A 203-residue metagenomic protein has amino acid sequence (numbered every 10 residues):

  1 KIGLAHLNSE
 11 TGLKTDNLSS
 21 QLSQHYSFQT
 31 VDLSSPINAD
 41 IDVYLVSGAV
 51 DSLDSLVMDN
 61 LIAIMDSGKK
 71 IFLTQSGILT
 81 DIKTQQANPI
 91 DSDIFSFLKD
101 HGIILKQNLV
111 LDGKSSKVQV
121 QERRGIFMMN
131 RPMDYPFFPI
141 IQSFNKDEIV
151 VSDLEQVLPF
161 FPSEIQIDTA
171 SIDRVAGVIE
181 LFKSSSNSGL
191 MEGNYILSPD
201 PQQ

Functional and structural regions predicted by a protein language model:
K1-I2, E10-T11: N-terminal non-catalytic structural scaffold regions of very large proteins
L4-H6, Q75: Short beta-strand/turn micro-motifs composed of small residues that flank or help shape donor/cofactor-binding pockets
T11-Q203: Acidic, S/T/G-rich, low-cysteine, solvent-exposed domains in lumenal/extracellular/periplasmic regions of secretory
